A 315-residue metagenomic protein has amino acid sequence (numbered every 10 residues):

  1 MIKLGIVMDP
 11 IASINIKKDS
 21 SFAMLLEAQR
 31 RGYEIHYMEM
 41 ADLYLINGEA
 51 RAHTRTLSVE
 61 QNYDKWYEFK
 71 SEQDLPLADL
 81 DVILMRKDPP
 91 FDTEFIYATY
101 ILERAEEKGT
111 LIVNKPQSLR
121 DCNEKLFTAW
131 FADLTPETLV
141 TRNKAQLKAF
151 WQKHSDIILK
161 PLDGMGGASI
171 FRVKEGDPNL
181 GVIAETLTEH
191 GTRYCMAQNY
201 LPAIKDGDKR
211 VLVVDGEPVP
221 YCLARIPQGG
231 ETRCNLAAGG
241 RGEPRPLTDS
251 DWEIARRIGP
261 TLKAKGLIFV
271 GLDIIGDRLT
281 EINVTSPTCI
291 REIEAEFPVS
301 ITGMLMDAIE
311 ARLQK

Functional and structural regions predicted by a protein language model:
I2, I14-K17, P246-K315: ATP-dependent carboxylate activation and anion-phosphoryl transfer catalytic cores that bind Mg-ATP to form
I6, L84-M85, Q198: Redox-cofactor binding/interface segments in oxidoreductases and associated redox assembly factors
M8-K17, Y33, Y44-A50, A224-G230 (+3 more regions): Charge-biased, low-complexity intrinsically disordered regions
S13-V140: Conserved N-proximal alpha/beta basic substrate-recognition cap immediately N-terminal to, or forming the N-lobe
S21, K144-A145, Q152-D156, G166-I254 (+1 more regions): Phosphate-binding site of ATP-dependent enzymes
Q29, E106, W151-Q152, K263: Anion (oxyanion) recognition and catalysis
H36, I112-V113, I158, M196-Q198: Structural detector of well-ordered beta-strand residues that form the stable sheet scaffold of enzyme domains
P116-R120, R225-P227, I275-R278: Short glycine-enriched loops at secondary-structure junctions
